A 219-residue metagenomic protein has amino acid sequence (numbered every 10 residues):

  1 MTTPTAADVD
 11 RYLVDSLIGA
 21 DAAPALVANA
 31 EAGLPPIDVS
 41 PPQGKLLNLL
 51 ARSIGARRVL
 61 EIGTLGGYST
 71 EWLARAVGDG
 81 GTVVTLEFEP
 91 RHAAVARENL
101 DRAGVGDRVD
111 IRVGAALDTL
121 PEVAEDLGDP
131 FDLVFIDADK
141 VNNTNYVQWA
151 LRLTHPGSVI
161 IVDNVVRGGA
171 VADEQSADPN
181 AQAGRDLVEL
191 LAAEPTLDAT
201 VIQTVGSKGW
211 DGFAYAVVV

Functional and structural regions predicted by a protein language model:
M1-F135, K140-I161, V165-V219: A short alpha-helical cap/connector motif
